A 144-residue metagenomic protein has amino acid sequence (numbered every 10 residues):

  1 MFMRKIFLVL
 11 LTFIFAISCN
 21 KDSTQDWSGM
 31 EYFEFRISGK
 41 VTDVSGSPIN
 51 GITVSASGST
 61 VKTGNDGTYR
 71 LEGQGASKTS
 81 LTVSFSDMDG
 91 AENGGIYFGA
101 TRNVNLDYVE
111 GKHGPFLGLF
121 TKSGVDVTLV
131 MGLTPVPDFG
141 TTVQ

Functional and structural regions predicted by a protein language model:
M1-R4, N20: N-terminal hydrophobic targeting signals that begin at the initiator methionine
R4-L10: Sec-dependent signal peptide recognition, specifically the positively charged N-region followed immediately by
F15-S18: C-terminal motif of bacterial Sec signal peptides marking the signal peptidase cleavage site
N20-R36, K40-V41, S45-Q144: Long luminal/extracellular ectodomains of secretory-pathway precursor proteins
